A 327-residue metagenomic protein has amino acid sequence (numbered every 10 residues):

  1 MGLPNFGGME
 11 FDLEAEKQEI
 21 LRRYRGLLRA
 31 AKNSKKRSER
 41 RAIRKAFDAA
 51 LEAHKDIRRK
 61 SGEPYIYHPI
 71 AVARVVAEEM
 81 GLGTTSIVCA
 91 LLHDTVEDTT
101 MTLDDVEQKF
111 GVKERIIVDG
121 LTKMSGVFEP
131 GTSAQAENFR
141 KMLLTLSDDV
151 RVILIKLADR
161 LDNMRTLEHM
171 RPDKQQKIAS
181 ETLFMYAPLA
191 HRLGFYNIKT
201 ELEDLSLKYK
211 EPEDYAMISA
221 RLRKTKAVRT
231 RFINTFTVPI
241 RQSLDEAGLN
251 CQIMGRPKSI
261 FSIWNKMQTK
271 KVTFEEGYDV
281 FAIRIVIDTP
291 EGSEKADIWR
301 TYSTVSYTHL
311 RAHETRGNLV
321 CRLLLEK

Functional and structural regions predicted by a protein language model:
G2-R37, L51-R59, I66-E79, G83 (+7 more regions): Nucleic-acid processing machinery
A30-A46, L103-K113: Short, mixed-charge amphipathic alpha-helical segments
R40-L51, I66, I87, R115-T122 (+2 more regions): Short, well-structured alpha-helical segments
K60-P64, A90-L91: Short, charged early-sequence alpha-helical segments and their helix-coil boundaries
S86-L91, K156: Short alpha-helical catalytic segment bearing the HExxH-like zincin motif of zinc-dependent metalloproteases
H93-D94, D159: DG-centered beta-turn motif at the end of beta-strands
D94, D98, D105-G120: Hydrophobic or amphipathic alpha-helical targeting/insertion segments
A312-K327: Positively charged, low-complexity/disordered segments
